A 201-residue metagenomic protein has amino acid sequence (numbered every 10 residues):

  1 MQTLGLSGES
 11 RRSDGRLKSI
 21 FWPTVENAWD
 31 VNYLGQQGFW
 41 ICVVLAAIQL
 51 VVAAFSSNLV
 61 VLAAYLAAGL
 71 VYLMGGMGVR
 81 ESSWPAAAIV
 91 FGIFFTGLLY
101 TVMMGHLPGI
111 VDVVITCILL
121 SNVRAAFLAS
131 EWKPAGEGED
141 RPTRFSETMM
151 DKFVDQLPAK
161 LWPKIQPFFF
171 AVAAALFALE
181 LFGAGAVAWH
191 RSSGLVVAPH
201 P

Functional and structural regions predicted by a protein language model:
Q2-H200: Topology signature of small-to-medium multi-pass alpha-helical membrane proteins
